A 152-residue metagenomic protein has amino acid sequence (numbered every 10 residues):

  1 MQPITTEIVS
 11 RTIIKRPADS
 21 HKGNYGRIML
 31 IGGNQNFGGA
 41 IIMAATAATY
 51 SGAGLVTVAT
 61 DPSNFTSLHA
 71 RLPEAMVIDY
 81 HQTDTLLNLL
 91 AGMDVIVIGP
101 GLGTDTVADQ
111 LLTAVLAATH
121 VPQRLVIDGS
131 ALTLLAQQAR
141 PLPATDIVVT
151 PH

Functional and structural regions predicted by a protein language model:
M1, A18, F37-M43, L89-I96: Short N-terminal helix-initiation segments at or just after the protein's N-terminus
M1-K22: Positively charged, low-complexity intrinsically disordered leader regions
Q2-T6, A59-P151: Glycine-rich phosphate/dinucleotide-binding loop and adjoining beta-alpha-beta core of small-molecule
K15, I41, V107-L111: Ubiquitous "structural anchor" signal
P17-Q82: Substrate-binding N-lobe of the ribokinase-like
